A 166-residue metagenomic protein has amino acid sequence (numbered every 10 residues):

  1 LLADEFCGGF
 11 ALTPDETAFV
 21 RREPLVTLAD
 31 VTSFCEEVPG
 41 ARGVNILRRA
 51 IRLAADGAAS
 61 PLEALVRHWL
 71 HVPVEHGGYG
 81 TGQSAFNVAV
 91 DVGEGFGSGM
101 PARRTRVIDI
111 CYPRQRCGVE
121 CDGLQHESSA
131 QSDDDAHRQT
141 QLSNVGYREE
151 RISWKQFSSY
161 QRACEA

Functional and structural regions predicted by a protein language model:
L1-S33: Nuclease-adjacent, charged terminal/linker segments that flank catalytic cores
R21-A166: Surface segments flanking catalytic/ligand-binding clefts of nucleic-acid enzymes
